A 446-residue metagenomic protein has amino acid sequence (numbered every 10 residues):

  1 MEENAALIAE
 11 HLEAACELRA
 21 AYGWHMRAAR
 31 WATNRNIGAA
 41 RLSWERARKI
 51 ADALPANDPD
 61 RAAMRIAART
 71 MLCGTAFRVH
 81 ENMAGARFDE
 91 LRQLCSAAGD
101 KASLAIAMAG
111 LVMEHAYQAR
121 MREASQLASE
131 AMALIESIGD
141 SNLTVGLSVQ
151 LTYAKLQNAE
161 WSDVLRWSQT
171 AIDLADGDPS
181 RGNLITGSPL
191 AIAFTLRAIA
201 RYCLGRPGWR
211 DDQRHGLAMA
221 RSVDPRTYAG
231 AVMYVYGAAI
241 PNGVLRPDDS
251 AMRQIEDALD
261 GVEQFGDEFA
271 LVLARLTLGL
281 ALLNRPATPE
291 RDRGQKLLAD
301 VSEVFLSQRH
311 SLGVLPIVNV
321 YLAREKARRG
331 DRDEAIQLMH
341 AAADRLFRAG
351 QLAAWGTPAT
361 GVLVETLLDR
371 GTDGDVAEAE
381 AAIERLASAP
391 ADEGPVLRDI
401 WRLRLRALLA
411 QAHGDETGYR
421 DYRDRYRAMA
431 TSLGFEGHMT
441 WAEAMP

Functional and structural regions predicted by a protein language model:
M1-A107, G418-M429, L433-H438: Extended alpha-helical scaffolding segments used for macromolecular assembly and cargo binding
E2-A9, R19-Y22, R41, P59-T70 (+11 more regions): Start-of-helix signal in alpha-solenoid helical-repeat scaffolds, especially tetratricopeptide repeats
N4, C16-E17, N36, N57 (+16 more regions): Short coil/turn linker motifs that delimit alpha-helical repeat modules in TPR/alpha-solenoid proteins
A6-E10, M26-R30, G74, R92 (+8 more regions): Amphipathic alpha-helical repeat scaffolds
L12, W31-A32, A76-R78, M108 (+11 more regions): Residue at a conserved register position within TPR or TPR-like alpha-solenoid repeats
S43, R69, A107-H115, L127 (+9 more regions): TPR/Sel1-like alpha-solenoid repeat signature
R69, L91-R92, M132, Q169-L174 (+1 more regions): Helix-coil-helix junctions within alpha-helical repeat/solenoid scaffolds
A131-I135, T144, S148-D178, G187-G205 (+2 more regions): Hydrophobic, small-residue-rich alpha-helical packing segments that form membrane-like cores
